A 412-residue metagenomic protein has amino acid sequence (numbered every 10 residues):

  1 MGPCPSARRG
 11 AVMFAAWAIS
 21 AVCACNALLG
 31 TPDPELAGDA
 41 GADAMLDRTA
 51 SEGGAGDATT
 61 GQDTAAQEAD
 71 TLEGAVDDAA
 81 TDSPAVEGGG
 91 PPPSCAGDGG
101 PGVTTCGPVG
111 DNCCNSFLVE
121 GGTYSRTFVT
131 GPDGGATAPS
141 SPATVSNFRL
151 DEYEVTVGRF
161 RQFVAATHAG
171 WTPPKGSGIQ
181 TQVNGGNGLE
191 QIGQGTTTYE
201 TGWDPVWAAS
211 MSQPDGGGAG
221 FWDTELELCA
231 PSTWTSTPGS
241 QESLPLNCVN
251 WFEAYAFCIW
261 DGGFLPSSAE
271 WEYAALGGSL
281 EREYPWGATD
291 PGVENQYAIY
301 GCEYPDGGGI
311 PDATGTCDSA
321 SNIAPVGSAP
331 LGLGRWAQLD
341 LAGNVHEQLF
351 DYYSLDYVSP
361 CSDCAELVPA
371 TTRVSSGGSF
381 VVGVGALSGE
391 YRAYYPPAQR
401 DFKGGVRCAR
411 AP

Functional and structural regions predicted by a protein language model:
M1-C23: Sec-dependent bacterial lipoprotein signal peptides
C23, P93, T104, D111-N112 (+5 more regions): Extracellular secreted precursors and ectodomains with disulfide-bonded cysteine-rich loops/domains
C23-T105, D133: Ser/Thr-rich, Pro/Gly/Ala-heavy low-complexity intrinsically disordered linkers and tails of secreted extracellular
G107-E225, C229-A230, C248-N250, G343: A short glycine-rich, aromatic-capped structural motif
L118-V119, S125, E200, D204 (+3 more regions): Functional-site microenvironments in short loops/helix caps that host divalent-cation chemistry
R149-D151, R159-R161, Y255, W260 (+3 more regions): Residues within well-ordered beta-strands of beta-sheet-rich folds
D401-P412: Short, structured beta-strand segments at or near domain termini in extracellular proteins/domains
